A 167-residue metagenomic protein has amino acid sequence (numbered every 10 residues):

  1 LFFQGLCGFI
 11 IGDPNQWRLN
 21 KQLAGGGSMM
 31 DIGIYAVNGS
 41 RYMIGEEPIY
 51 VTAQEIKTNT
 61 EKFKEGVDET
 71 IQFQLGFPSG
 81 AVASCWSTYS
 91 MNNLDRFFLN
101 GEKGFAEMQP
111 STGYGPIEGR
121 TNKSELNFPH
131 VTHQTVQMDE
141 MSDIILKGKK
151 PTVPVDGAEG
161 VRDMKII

Functional and structural regions predicted by a protein language model:
L1-F63: Predominantly a Rossmann-like dinucleotide-binding segment in NAD(P)-dependent oxidoreductases
I32, H133, E159: Soluble or luminal CAZymes and related metallo-dependent hydrolases
N38-G39, Q72, E140, E159: Alpha-helical elements of Rossmann-like donor-binding domains used by nucleotide-donor carbohydrate transfer enzymes
M43, I145-G148: Hydrophobic residues in alpha-helical segments
V51-T52, T152-D156: Short, hydrophobic secondary-structure boundary micro-motifs
E55-I71, L75-D143, V153: NAD(P)-dinucleotide binding in Rossmann-like oxidoreductases
A158-I167: C-terminal hydrophobic helical "lid"/dimerization subdomain of Rossmann-like NAD(P)H-dependent oxidoreductases
